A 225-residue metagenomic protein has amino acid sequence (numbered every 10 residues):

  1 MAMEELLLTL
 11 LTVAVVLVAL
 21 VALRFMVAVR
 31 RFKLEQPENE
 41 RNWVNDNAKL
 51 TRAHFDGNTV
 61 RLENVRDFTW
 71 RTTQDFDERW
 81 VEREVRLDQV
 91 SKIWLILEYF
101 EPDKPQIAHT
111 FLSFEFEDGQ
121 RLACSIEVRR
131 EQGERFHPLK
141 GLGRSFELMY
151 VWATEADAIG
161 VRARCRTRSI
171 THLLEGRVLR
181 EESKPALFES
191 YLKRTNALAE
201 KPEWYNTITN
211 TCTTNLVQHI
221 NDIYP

Functional and structural regions predicted by a protein language model:
E4-E35: N-terminal type II signal-anchor transmembrane helix that functions as the membrane-insertion/stop-transfer segment
L34-V90: Membrane-interface segments at or immediately adjacent to transmembrane helices that form the boundary between
W43, L62-W70, F111, Y191 (+2 more regions): Long, contiguous hydrophobic alpha-helical segments, chiefly transmembrane helices and signal peptides
N45, K104-Q106, L216: Short, glycine/acidic-rich beta->alpha junctions
F55-N58, E115-G119, L179-K184: A short, structured loop/turn motif at beta-sheet edges
V60, R71-I170: Glycine-rich catalytic cores of cysteine/serine-nucleophile enzymes that process amide/ester linkages in cell-envelope
T154-P225: Active-site nucleophile-His-acid catalytic modules used for acyl/amide transfer and hydrolysis across diverse enzymes
